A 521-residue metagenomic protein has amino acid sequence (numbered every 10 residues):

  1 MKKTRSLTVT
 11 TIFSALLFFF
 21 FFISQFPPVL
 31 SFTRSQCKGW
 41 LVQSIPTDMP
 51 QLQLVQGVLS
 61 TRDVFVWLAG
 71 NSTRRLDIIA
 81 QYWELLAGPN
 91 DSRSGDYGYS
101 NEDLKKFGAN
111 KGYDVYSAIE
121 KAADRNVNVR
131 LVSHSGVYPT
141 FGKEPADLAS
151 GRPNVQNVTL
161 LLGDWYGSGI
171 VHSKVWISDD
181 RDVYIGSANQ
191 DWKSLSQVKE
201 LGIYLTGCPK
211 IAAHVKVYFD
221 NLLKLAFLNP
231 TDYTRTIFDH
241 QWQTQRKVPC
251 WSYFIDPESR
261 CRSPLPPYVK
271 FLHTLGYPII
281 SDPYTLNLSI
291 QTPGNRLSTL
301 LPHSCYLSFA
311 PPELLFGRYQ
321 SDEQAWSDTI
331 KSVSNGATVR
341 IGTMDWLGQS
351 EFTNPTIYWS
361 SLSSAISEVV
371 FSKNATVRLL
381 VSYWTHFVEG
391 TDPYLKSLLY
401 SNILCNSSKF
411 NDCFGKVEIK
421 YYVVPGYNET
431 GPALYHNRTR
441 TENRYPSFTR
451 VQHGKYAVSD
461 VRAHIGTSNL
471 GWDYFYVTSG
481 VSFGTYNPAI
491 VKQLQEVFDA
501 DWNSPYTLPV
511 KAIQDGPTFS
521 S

Functional and structural regions predicted by a protein language model:
M1-K3: N-terminal secretory signal peptides that target proteins for export/translocation
R5-S521: Charged, low-complexity intrinsically disordered terminal segments
